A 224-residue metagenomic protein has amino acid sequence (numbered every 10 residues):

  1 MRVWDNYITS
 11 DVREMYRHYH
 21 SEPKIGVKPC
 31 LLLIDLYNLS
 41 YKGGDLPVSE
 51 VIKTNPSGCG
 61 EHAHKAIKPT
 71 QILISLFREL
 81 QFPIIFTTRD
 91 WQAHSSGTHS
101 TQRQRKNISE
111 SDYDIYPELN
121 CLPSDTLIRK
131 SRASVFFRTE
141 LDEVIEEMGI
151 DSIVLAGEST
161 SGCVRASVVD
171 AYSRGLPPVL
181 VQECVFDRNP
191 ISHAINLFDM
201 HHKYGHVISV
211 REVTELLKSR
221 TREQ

Functional and structural regions predicted by a protein language model:
M1-C30, S75-L80, Q102-Q224: Active-site-adjacent betaalpha module
P29-K42, L46: Acidic-leg catalytic submotif of subtilisin-like serine proteases
L33, I85-T88, R129-K130: Short, conserved beta-strand edge motifs with alternating hydrophobic and charged residues
Y41-C59: A solvent-exposed, charged loop/short amphipathic helix patch at secondary-structure junctions
K53-K68, Q104-E110: A short acidic, glycine-rich active-site loop that binds or catalyzes chemistry on phosphate/adenosine moieties
H64-P83: A short, N-terminal amphipathic alpha-helix
F82-R89, V181: Short beta-strand segments at enzyme active-site cores
A93-S96: Short catalytic/ligand-binding loop motif for oxyanion handling, primarily in non-cytosolic enzymes, centered on
